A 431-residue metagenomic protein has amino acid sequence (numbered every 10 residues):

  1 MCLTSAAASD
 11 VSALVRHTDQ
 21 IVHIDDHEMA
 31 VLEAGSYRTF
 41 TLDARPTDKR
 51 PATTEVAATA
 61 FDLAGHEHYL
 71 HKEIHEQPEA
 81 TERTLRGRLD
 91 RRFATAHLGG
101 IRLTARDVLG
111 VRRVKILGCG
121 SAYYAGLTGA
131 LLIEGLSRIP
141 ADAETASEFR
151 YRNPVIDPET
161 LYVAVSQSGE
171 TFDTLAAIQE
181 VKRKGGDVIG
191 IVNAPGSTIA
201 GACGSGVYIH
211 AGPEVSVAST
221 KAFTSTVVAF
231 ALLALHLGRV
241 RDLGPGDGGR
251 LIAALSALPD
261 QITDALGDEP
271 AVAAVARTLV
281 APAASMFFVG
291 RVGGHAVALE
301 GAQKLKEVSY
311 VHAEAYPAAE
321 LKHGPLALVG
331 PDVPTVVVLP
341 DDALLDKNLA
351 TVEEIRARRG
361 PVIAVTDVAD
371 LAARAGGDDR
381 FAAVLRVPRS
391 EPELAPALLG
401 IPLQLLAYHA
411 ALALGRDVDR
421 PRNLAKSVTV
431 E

Functional and structural regions predicted by a protein language model:
M1-R112, A122, L131, G135-S137 (+7 more regions): N-terminal segments that mediate ammonia production and transfer in glutamine-dependent amidotransferase systems
L3-S5, Q20, D26-E28, G35-Y37 (+16 more regions): Structural beta-strand/beta-sheet cores of well-ordered domains, especially the beta-sheet scaffolds that support
A6-A8, H23, M29-V31, R38-F40 (+15 more regions): Structured core elements
R16-T18, R152-N153, S216-T220, G324-P325 (+2 more regions): Short, charged, surface-exposed secondary-structure boundary motifs
Q77-K115, S205-P334, A411-E431: Active-site phosphate/pyrophosphate-binding segments
R106-A257, R291, V338-L385, L406 (+1 more regions): Glycine-rich phosphate-binding loops that contact phosphosugars or nucleotide phosphates
G135-P140, E144, G185, S309 (+1 more regions): In a subset of proteins, long, contiguous C-terminal domains/tails are tracked
